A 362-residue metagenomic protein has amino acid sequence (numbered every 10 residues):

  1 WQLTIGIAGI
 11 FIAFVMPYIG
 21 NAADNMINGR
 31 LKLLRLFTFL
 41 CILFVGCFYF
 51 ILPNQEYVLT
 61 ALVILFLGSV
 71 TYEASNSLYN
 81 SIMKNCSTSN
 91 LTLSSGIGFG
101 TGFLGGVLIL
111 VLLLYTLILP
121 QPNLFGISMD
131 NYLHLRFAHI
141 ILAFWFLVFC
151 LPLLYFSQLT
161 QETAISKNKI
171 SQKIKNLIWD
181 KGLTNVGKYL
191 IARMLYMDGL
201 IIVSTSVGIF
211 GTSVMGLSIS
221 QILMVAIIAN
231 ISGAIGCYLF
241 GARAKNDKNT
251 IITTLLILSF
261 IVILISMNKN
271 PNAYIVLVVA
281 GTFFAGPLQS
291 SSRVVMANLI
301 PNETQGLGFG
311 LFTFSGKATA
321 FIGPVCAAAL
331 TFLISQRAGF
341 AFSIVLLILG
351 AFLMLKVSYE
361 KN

Functional and structural regions predicted by a protein language model:
F14-N28, I235-K248, T331: Helix-to-loop junctions at the C-terminal end of transmembrane segments in multipass secondary transporters
K32-C47, N249-L264: Structural signature of the two symmetry-related core transmembrane helices
F44, E56-S75, A273-P287: Hydrophobic core of transmembrane alpha-helices in multi-pass small-molecule transporters, especially MFS/SLC-type
E73-S87, P287-I300: Intracellular juxtamembrane helix-capping segments at the cytosolic ends of symmetry-related transmembrane helices
T88-F99, I219, N302-F312: Loop-to-transmembrane helix entry/capping segments in MFS-fold secondary transporters and related SLC/MFSD carriers
L117-F144, A329-L347: A membrane-interface helix-boundary motif in multi-pass transporters
Q158-I191: Juxtamembrane intracellular "pre-TM" segments in multi-pass secondary transporters
T205-I222: Short amphipathic helix-loop junctions that connect adjacent transmembrane helices in Major Facilitator Superfamily/SLC
